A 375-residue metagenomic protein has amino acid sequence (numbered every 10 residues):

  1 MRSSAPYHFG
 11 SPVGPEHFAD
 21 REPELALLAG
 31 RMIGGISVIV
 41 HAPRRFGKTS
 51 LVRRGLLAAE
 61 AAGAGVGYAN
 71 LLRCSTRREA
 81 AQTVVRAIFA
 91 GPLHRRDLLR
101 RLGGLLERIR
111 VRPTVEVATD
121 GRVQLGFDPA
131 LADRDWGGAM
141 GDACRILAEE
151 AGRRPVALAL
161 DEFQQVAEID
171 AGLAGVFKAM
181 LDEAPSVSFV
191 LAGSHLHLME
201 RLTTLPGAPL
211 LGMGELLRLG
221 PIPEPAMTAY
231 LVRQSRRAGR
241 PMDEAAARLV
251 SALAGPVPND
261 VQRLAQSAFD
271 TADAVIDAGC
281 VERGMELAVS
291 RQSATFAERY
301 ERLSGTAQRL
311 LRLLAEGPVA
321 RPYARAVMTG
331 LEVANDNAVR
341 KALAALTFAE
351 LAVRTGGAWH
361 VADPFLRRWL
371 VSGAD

Functional and structural regions predicted by a protein language model:
M1-V38, P43: A short, basic N-terminal segment
S37, A42-F46, S50-V156: P-loop NTPase nucleotide-binding core
G126-H195, T204-P206: Conserved Walker B catalytic segment
E200-A252, D273-V275: Helix-loop-helix "sensor" segment of P-loop NTPases
Q262-A334: Winged-helix-like regulatory helical subdomains adjacent to P-loop NTPase cores
L331-F348: Short amphipathic alpha-helical interaction segments
T347-G357: A short, conserved structural fragment
F365-D375: Short, amphipathic alpha-helical interaction segments positioned at domain boundaries
